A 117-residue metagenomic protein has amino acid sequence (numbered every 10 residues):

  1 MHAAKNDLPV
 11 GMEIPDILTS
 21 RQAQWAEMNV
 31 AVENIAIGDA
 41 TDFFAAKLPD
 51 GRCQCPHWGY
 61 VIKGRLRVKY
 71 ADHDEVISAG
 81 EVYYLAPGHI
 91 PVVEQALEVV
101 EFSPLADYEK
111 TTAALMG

Functional and structural regions predicted by a protein language model:
M1-D42, P49-D50, M116-G117: A short, N-terminal "cap"/entry segment at the start of jelly-roll beta-barrel domains of the cupin/DSBH fold
K5, S20-Q22, V32-N34, W58 (+3 more regions): Conserved hydrophobic/aromatic beta-strand scaffold that supports enzyme active sites
Q24-A26, K69-H73, E94-A96: Short strand-coil-strand connectors
F43-F44, S78-G80, K110-A113: A short, polar/proline- and glycine-enriched secondary-structure boundary/capping micro-motif
G51-V68: Short, conserved beta-strand element in jelly-roll/cupin
Y70-H89: Short acidic-glycine-tyrosine-enriched beta hairpin
P87-T112: Ligand-binding loop in jelly-roll beta-barrel domains
